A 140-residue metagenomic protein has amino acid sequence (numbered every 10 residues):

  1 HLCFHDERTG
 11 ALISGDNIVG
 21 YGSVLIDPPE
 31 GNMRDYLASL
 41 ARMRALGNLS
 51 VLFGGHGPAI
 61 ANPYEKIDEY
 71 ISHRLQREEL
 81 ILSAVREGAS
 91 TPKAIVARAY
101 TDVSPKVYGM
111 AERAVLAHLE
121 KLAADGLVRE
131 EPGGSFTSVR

Functional and structural regions predicted by a protein language model:
H1-L80: Metallo-beta-lactamase
S83-R140: C-terminal regulatory/interaction regions
